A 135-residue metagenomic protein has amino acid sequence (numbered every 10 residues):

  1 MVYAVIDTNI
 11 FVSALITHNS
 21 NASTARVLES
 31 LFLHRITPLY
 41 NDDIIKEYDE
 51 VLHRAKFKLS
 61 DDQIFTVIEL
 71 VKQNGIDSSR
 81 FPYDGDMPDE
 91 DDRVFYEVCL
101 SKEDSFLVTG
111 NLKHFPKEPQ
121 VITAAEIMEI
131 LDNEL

Functional and structural regions predicted by a protein language model:
M1-S20: Metal-dependent nucleic-acid phosphoesterase active-site entry motif
V5-I6, S23-H53: PIN/NYN-family metal-dependent endoribonuclease catalytic core
T8, D42, G110-L112: Short secondary-structure boundary segments
F57-K58: Membrane interface segments of multi-pass transport proteins and intramembrane proteases
D61-K72: Short, well-structured alpha-helical segments
K72-L107: Active-site neighborhoods of divalent-metal-dependent phosphate/nucleic-acid chemistry enzymes
S105-F106, L112-L135: Acidic, PIN/NYN-like endoribonuclease modules and their adjacent C-terminal/linker elements
